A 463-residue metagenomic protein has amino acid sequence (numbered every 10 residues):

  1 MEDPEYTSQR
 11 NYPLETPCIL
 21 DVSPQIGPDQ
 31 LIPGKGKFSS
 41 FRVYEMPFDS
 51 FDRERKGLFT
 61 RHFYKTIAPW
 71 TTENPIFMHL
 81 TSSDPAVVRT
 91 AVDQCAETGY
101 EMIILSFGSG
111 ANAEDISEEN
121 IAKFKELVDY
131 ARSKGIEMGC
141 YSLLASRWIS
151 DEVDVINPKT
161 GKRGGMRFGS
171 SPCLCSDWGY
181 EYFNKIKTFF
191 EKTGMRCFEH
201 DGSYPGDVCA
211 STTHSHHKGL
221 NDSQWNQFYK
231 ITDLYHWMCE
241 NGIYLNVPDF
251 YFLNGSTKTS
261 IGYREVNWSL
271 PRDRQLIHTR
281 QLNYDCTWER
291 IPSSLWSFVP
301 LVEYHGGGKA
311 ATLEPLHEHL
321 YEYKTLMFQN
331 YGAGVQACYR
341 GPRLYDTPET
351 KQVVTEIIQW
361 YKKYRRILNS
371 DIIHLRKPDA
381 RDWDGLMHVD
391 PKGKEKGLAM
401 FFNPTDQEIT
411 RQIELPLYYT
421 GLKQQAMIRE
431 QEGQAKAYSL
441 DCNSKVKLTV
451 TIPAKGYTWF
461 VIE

Functional and structural regions predicted by a protein language model:
M1-D154, Y180, T312, V335-D382 (+3 more regions): Conserved structural scaffold segments of CAZyme catalytic domains across common CAZy folds
Y6-V22, Q425-K445: Solvent-exposed beta-strand/loop surfaces of large extracellular or lumenal domains
A68, D84, A122-D129, S133 (+4 more regions): Active-site-adjacent "subsite" loops/lids of carbohydrate-active enzymes
A96-E97, F190-E191, Y331: Non-catalytic positions within long, well-ordered alpha-helices that form the structural scaffold/packing of enzyme
S106-E114, W148-G164, E199-Q224, N254-G255: Active-site-proximal loop/short-helix segments that contain or immediately flank catalytic acid/base residue(s)
F124-I136, S223-I243: Alpha-helix-loop-beta-strand connector modules within alpha/beta enzyme cores
I231-A435, T449-T451: Active-site-proximal substrate-binding groove within the catalytic cores of carbohydrate-active enzymes
S439-E463: C-terminal beta-strand-rich structural cap/linker in extracellular carbohydrate-active enzymes
